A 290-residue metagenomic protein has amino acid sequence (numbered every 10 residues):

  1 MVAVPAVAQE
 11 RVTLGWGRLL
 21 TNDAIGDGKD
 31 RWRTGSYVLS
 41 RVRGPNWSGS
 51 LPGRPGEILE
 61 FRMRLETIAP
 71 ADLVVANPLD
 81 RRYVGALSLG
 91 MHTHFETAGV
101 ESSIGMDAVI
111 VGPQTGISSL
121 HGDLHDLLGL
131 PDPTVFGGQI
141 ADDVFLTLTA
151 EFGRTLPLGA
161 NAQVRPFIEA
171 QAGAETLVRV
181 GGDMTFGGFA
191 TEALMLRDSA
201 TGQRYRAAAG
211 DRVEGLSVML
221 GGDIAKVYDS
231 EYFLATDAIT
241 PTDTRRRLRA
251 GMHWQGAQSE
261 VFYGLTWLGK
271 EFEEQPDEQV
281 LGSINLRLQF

Functional and structural regions predicted by a protein language model:
A8-G49, R54-I58, M63-V75, D223-F233: Short glycine/proline- and aromatic-enriched beta-strand/turn motifs that initiate or cap beta-hairpins
A8-T13, P45-I58, E96-S103, T155-V164 (+1 more regions): Short loop/turn motifs that connect adjacent beta-strands in outer-membrane beta-barrel proteins
T13, I25-G26, D72, F189-F290: Outer membrane beta-barrel transmembrane domains
L14-N22, L59-T67, M106-G112, P166-A174 (+3 more regions): Transmembrane beta-barrel strands of outer-membrane/channel proteins
A24-G26, P45-W47, T67-L73, G112-S118 (+5 more regions): Gram-negative outer-membrane beta-barrel proteins
R31-Y37, E57, Y83-L87, S102 (+7 more regions): Residues that define the transmembrane beta-barrel architecture of outer-membrane proteins
Y37-R43, L89-F95, A108, L148-R154 (+5 more regions): Residues on the lipid-exposed face of transmembrane beta-strands in outer-membrane beta-barrel proteins
G53-S119: Long, hydrophobic/aromatic-enriched structural stretches that serve as scaffold segments
